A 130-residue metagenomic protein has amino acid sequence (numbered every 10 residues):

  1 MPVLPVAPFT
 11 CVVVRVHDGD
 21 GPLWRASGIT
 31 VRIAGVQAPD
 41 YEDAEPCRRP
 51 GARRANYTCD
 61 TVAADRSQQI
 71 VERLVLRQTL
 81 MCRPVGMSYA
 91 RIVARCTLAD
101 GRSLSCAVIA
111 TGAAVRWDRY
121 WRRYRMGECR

Functional and structural regions predicted by a protein language model:
M1-R130: Small beta-barrel nucleic-acid-binding modules, primarily SNase/OB-fold domains and secondarily Tudor-like barrels
